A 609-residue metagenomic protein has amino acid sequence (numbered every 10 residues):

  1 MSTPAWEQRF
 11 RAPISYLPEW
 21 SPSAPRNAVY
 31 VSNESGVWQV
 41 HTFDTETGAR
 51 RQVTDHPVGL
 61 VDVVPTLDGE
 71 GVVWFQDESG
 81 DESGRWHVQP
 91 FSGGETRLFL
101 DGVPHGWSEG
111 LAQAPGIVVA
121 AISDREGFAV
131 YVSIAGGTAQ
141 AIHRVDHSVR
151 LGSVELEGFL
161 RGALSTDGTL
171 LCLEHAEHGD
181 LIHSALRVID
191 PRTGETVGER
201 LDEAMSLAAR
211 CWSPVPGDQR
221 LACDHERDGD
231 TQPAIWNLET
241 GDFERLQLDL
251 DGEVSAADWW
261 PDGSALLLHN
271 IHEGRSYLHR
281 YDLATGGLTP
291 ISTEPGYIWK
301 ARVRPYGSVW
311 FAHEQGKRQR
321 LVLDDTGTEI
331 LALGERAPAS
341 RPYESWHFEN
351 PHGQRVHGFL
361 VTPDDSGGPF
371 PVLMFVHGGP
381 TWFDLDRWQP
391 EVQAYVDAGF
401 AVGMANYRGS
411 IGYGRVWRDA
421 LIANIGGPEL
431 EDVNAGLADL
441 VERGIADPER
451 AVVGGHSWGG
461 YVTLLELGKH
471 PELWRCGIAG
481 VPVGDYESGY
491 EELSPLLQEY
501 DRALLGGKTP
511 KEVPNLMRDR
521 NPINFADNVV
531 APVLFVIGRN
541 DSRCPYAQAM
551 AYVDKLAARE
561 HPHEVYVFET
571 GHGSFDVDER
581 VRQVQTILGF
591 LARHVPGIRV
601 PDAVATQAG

Functional and structural regions predicted by a protein language model:
S2-P4, N27, N33-Q52, D77-L98 (+9 more regions): Beta-propeller blade-edge and WD-like acidic-aromatic loop motif
F10, T54, H87, L100 (+10 more regions): Residue-level detector of conserved, well-ordered beta-strand and adjacent loop positions that form binding/recognition
A12-V29, P57-F75, W86, V103-A121 (+10 more regions): Conserved beta-propeller blade repeats
V37-W38, D180-L181, L207-A208, G229-T231 (+12 more regions): Flexible loop/turn segments at secondary-structure boundaries
A49, A401, P562-E564: Conserved beta-strand segments of alpha/beta enzyme cores
G334-E449, H456-S457, E491-Q498: Cap/lid segment of the alpha/beta-hydrolase catalytic domain
Y407-G609: Active-site-proximal cap/loop segments of hydrolase catalytic domains
